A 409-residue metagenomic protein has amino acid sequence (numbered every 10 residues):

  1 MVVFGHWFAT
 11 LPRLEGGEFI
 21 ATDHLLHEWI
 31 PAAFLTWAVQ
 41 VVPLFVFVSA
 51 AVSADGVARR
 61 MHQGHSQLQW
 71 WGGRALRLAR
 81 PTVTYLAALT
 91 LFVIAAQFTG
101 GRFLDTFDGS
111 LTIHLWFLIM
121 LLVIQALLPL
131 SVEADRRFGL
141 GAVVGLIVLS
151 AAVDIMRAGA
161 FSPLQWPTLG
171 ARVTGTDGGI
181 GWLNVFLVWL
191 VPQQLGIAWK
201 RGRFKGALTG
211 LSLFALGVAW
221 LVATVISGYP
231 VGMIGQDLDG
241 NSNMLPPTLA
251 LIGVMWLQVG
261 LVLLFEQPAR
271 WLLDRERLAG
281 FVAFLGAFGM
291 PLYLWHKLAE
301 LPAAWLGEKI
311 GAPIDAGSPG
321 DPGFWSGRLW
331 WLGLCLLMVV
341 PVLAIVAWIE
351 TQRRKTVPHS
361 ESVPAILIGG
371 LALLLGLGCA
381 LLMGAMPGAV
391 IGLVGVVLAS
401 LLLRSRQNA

Functional and structural regions predicted by a protein language model:
M1-A409: Alpha-helical transmembrane segments and their immediate juxtamembrane cytosolic regions
